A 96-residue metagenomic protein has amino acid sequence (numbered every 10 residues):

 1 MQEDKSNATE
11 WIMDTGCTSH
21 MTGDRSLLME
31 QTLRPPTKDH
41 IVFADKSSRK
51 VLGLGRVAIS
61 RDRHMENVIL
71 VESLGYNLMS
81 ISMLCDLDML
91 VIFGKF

Functional and structural regions predicted by a protein language model:
M1-F96: Anionic group-binding determinants
